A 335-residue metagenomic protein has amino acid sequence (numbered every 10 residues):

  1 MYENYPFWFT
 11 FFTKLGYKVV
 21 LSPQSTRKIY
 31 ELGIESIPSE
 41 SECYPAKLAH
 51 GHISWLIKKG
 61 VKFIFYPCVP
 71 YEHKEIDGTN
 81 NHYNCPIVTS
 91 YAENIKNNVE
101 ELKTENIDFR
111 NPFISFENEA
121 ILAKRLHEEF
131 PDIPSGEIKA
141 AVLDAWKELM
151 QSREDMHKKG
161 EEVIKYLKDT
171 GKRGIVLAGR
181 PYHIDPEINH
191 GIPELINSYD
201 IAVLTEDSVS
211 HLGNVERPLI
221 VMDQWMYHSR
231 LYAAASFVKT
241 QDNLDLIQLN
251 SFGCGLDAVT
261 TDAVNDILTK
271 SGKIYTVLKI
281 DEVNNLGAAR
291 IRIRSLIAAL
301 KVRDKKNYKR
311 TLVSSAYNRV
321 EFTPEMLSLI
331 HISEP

Functional and structural regions predicted by a protein language model:
M1, G179-P181, N250-G253: Residue-level signal for short, function-critical loop segments
N4-V20, Y30-G33, T170-A234: Redox- and metal-dependent alpha/beta enzyme cores, enriched for Fe-S-associated oxidoreductases and cofactor-handling
K18-I29, N111-F113, I138-D144, A202-H211 (+2 more regions): A generic structural motif
T26-G60, Y71, S210-L256: Glycine-rich, anion-gripping cofactor-binding loops and their flanking helix/strand elements in enzyme active sites
E40-H50, E128-E137, M222-Y232, I293-N307: A polyampholytic, Gly/Pro-enriched intrinsically disordered region
P67-Y71, E75-P134, K239, Q248-L327: Peripheral docking tails and interdomain loops at the edges of cofactor- or intermediate-handling domains
F113-I188, I192-E194, L312-L327: Active-site phosphate/pyrophosphate-binding segments
L327-P335: Residue-level detector of conserved catalytic or cofactor/ligand-binding positions in enzyme active sites
